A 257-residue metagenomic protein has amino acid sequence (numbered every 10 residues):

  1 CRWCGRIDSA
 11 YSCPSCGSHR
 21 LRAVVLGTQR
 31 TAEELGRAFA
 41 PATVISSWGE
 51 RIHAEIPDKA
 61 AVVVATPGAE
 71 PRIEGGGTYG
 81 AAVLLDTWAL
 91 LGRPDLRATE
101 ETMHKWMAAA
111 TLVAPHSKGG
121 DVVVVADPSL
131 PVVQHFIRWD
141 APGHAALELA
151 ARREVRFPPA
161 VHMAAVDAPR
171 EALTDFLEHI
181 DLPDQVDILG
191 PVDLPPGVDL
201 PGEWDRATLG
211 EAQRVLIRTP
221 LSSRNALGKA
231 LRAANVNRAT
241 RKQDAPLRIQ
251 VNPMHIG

Functional and structural regions predicted by a protein language model:
C1-R37: Cys/His-rich short segments
G5, A38-F39, R51-T99, A108-G257: Accessory helical-bundle/CTD segments and flexible terminal tails appended to RecA-like ATPase motors
A10-C13, V25-A32, P57, T99-A110 (+1 more regions): Amphipathic alpha-helical transducer elements in NTP-driven molecular machines
S12, Q29-S46, T174-D175, H179-L182: Conserved helicase motor "Helicase C" RecA-like lobe of SF1/SF2 P-loop NTPases
